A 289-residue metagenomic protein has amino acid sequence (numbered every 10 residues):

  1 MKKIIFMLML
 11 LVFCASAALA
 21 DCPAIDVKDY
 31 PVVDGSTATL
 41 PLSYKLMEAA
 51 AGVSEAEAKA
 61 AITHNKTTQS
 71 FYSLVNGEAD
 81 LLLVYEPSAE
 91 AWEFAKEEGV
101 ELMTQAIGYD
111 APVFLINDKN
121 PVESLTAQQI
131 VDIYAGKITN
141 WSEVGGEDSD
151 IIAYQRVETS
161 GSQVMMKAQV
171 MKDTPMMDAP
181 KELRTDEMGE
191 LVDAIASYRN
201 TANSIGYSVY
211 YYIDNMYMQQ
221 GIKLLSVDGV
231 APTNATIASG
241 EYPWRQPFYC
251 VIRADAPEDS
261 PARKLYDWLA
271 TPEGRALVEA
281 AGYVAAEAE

Functional and structural regions predicted by a protein language model:
M1-I4: Positively charged n-region of N-terminal signal peptides that target proteins for export
M7-A15: Bacterial N-terminal signal peptides
A18: S-adenosylmethionine/decaboxylated-SAM
D21-E289: Exported/periplasmic ABC-transporter solute-binding proteins
